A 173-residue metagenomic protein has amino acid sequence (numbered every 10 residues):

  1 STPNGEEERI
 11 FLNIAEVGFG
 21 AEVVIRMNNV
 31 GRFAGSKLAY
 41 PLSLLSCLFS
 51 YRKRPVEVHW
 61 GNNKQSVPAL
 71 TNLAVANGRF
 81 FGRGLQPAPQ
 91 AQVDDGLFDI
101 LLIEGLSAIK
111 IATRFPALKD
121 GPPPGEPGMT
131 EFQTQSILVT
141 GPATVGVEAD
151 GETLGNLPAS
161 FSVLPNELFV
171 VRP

Functional and structural regions predicted by a protein language model:
S1-T71: Catalytic core of DAGKc-family lipid kinases
E16, G20, A74-A88, T153: Glycine-rich phosphate/pyrophosphate-binding beta-alpha loops
V17, G35-L38, A91, G105 (+1 more regions): Electropositive phosphate-/nucleotide-binding environments in soluble metabolic enzymes
V17-G18, N29, R79-F81, L106-A108 (+1 more regions): Active-site/binding-pocket entry motifs
G20-V23, S66-P68, F81-G84, A108-I111: Short acidic/glycine-rich loop or secondary-structure boundary segments that cap or lie
N29-G31, A88-A91: Short, surface-exposed, charged loop/turn segments at secondary-structure junctions
S43, V58-G61, L85-P87, P123-G125: A generic local structural motif
W60-V67, Q92-V93, F98, L102-P173: ATP/nucleoside-binding phosphotransfer catalytic cores, i.e., glycine-rich phosphate-binding loops
